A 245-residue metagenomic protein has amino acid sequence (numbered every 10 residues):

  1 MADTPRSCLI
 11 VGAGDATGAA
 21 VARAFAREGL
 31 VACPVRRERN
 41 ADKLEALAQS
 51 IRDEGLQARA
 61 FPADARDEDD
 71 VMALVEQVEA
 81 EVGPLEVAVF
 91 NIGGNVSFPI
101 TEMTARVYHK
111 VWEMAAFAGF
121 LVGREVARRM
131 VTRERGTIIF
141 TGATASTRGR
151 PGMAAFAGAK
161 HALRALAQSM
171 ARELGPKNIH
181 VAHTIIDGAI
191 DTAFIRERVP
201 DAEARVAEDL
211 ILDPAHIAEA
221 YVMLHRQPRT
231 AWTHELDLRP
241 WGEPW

Functional and structural regions predicted by a protein language model:
G14-D15: Conserved glycine-rich cofactor-binding loop
G29-E45: Conserved glycine-rich Rossmann-like NAD(P)H-binding loop of the short-chain dehydrogenase/reductase
P62-A73, A105: The beta1-alpha1 cofactor-binding region of Rossmann-like NAD(H)/NADP(H)-dependent oxidoreductases
P99-I100, V107-H109: Substrate-binding pocket helix/loop in short-chain dehydrogenase/reductase
G123-R124, Q168: A short, exposed helix-loop element centered on a Lys and neighboring polar residues
T137-A162, A167-Q168, R172-P176, I190: Catalytic loop of short-chain dehydrogenase/reductase
P176-I185, E203-W245: C-terminal helical subdomain
